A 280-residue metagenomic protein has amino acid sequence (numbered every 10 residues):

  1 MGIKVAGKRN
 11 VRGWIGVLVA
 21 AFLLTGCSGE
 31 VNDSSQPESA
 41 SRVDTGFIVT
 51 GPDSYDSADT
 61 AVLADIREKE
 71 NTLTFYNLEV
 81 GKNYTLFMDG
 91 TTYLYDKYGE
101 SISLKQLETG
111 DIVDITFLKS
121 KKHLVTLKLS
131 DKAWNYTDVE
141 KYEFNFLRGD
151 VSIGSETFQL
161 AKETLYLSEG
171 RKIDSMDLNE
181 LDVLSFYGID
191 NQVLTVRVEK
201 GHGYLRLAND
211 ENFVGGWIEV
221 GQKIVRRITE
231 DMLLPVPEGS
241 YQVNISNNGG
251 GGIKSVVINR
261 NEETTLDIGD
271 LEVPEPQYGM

Functional and structural regions predicted by a protein language model:
G2, C27-N83, K97-Q159, G170-R226 (+1 more regions): Short, flexible, surface-exposed loop segments at domain boundaries
G2-D33: Sec-dependent N-terminal signal peptides of Gram-positive bacterial secreted proteins and lipoproteins
T85-F87: Beta-propeller fold detector
G90-T92, T164-Y166: Membrane-cytosol interface at the C-terminal ends of transmembrane alpha helices in small multi-pass membrane proteins
